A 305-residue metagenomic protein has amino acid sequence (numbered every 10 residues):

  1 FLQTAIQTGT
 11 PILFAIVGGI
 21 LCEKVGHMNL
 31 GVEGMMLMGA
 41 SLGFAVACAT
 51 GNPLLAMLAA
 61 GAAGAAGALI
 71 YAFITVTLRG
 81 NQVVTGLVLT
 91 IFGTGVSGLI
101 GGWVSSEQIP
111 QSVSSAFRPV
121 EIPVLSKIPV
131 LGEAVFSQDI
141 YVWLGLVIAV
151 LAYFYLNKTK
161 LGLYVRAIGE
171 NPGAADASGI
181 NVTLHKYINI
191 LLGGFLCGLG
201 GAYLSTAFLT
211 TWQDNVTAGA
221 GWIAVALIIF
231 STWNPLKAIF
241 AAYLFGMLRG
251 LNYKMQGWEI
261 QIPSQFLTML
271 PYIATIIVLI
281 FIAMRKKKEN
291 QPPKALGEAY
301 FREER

Functional and structural regions predicted by a protein language model:
F1-A15, M28, L42, T50-L55: Membrane-interfacial amphipathic/re-entrant helices at transmembrane-helix boundaries
L2-A5, G34, L54-A62, V84-L87 (+4 more regions): Hydrophobic alpha-helical transmembrane segments
A15-I16, A40-F44, T94-G95, V142-F154 (+4 more regions): Hydrophobic core segments of alpha-helical transmembrane domains in multi-pass membrane transport and ion-translocation
G51-V96, R249: Alpha-helical transmembrane segments within multi-pass membrane transporters and channels
T94-K158, E259-L267, P293-R305: Transmembrane helix-bundle core of multi-pass membrane transporters and related energy-transducing complexes
A134-W212, P235, F240: Helix-loop-helix "hairpin" substructures at the membrane interface of multi-pass membrane proteins
E170, D176-A177, N181-L184, M255-R305: Cytosolic-side transmembrane-helix boundaries in multi-pass membrane proteins
C197, A207-Y272: Transmembrane alpha-helical segments in multi-pass inner-membrane proteins
